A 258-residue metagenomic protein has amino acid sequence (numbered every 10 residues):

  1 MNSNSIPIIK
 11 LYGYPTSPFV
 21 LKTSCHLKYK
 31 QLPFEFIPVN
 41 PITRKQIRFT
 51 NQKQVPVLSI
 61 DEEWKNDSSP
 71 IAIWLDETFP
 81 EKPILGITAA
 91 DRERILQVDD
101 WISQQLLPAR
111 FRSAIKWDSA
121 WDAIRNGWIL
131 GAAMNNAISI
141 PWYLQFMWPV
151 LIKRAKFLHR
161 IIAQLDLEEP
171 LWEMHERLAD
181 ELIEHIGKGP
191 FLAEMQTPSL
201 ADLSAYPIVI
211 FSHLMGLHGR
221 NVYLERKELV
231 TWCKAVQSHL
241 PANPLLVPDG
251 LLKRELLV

Functional and structural regions predicted by a protein language model:
N2-I140: GST-like domain detector, emphasizing the conserved glutathione-binding G-site in the N-terminal thioredoxin-like
S3, R48-F49, L151-K156, E255-L257: Short alpha-helical hairpin
S24, A72, A179, V230-C233: Short amphipathic alpha-helical segments and helix-helix/interface helices
L107-E228: GST-like fold's C-terminal all-alpha helical module
V209-V258: Long, positively charged, glycine-interspersed low-complexity recognition regions
